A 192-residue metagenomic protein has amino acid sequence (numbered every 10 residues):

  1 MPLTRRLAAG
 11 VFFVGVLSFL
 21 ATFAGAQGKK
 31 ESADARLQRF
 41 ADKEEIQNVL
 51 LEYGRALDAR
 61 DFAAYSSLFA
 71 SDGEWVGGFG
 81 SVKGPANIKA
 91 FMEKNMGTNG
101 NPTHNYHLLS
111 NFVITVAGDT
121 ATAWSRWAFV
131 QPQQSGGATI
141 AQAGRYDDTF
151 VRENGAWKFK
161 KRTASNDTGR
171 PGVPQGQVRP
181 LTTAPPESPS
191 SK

Functional and structural regions predicted by a protein language model:
M1-F12: Bacterial N-terminal signal peptides that target proteins for export
G10-T22: Bacterial N-terminal signal peptides
A26-R55, A59, A63-S67: Short, low-complexity N-terminal intrinsically disordered segments enriched in polar/charged residues
F62-A128: A solvent-exposed, acidic/Ser-Thr-rich amphipathic alpha-helical stretch
H107-L109, A141-Y146: Short, surface-exposed coil-to-beta transition loops
T122-W124, A143-G176: Short beta-strand edge/turn micro-motifs at domain boundaries
F129-Q133, R152: Beta-strand elements of well-folded, non-transmembrane domains
R170-K192: Acidic/histidine-enriched, glycine/proline-rich intrinsically disordered or flexible terminal extensions
